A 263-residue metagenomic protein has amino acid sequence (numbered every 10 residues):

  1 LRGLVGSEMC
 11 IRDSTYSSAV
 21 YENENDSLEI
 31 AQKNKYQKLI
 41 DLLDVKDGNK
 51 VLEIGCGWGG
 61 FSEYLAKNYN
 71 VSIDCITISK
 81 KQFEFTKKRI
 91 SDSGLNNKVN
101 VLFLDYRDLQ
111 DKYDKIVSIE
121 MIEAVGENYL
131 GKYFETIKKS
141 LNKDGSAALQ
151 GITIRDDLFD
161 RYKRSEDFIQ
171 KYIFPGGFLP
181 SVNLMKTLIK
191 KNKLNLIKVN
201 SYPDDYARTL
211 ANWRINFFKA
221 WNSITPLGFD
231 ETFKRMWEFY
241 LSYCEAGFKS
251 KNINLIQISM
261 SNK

Functional and structural regions predicted by a protein language model:
L1-G6, C10-I11: Single conserved hydrophobic/aromatic residue that forms the stacking wall/gate of nucleotide- or nucleobase-binding
G48-G57: Conserved class I S-adenosyl-L-methionine
W58-Y69: Conserved SAM-binding loop of SAM-dependent methyltransferases across substrates and taxa, primarily the Class I
T86-K87: Conserved SAM-binding loop
R107-I116: A short acidic, Gly/Pro-enriched loop at the edge of an enzyme's catalytic core that lines a small-molecule cofactor
G131-K143: A short glycine-rich, Lys/Arg-flanked "PGG" loop and its adjoining helix->strand segment in the class I
D144-I152: Conserved beta-strand signature within the Rossmann-like core of class I S-adenosyl-L-methionine
T153-K263: Substrate-binding/catalytic lobe of Class I Rossmann-like enzymes that use SAM or dcSAM, i.e., the mid-to-C-terminal
